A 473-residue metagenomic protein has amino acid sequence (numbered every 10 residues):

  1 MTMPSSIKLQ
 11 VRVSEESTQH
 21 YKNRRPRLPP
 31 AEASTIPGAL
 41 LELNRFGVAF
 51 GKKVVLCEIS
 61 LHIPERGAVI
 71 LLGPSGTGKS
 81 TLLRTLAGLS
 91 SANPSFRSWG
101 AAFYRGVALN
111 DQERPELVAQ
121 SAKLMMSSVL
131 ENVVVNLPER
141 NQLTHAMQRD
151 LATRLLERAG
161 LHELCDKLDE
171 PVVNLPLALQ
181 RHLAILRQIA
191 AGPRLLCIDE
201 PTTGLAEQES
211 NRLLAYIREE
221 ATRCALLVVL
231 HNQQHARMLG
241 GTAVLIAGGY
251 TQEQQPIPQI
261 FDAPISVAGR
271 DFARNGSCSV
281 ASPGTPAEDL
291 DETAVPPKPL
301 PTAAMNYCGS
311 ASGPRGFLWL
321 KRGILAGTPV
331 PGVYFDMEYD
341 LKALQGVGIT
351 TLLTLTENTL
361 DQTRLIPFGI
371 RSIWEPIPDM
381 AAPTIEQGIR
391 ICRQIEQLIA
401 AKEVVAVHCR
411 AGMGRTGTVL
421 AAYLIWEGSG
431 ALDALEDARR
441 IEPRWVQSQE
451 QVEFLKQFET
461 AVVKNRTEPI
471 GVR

Functional and structural regions predicted by a protein language model:
A87: Helix-to-loop junction immediately C-terminal to a conserved catalytic motif
S127-E139, L151: Q-loop/switch helix immediately C-terminal to the Walker
M147-D166, N174: Conserved ABC ATPase "signature" region
A190-R194: A short, proline-enriched helix->beta-strand linker immediately N-terminal to the Walker B motif in ABC-type P-loop
A236-M238: A short, surface-exposed alpha-helical micro-motif characterized by mixed small hydrophobic and charged/polar residues
Y250-A273: Conserved beta-strand-loop-alpha-helix hinge in the C-terminal portion of ABC ATPase nucleotide-binding domains
P283-V405, A421-R473: Cys-dependent protein tyrosine phosphatase-like superfamily
